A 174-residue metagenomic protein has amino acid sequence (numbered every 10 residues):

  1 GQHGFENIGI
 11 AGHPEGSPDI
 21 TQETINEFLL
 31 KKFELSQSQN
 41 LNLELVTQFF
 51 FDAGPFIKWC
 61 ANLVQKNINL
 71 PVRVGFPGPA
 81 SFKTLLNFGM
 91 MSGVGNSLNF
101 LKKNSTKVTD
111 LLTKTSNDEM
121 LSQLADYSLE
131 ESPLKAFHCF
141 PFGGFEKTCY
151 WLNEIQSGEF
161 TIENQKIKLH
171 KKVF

Functional and structural regions predicted by a protein language model:
G1-E34, V64-L129, F142-F145, I155-F174: Active-site pocket-lining/capping segments in soluble small-molecule metabolic enzymes
P14-P18, N42-Q48: Surface-exposed cleft-lining segments at the edges of enzyme active sites
I20, T47-N62, F142-K147: Active-site glycine- and acidic-residue-rich loops that bind and position anionic ligands or nucleotide-like cofactors
L35-E44, G54-I57, L63-N67: Hydrophobic secondary-structure block in the mid-to-C-terminal portion of proteins
Q37-L45, L129-A136: Short, surface-exposed connector motifs at secondary-structure boundaries
E44-D52, V74, F137: Conserved strand-turn element in the central/C-terminal portion of the radical SAM core barrel that lines
W59-C60, L152-I155: Short Gly/Thr/Asp-enriched flexible loops that form oxyanion-binding sites at enzyme active sites
A136-F142: C-terminal structured interaction module
